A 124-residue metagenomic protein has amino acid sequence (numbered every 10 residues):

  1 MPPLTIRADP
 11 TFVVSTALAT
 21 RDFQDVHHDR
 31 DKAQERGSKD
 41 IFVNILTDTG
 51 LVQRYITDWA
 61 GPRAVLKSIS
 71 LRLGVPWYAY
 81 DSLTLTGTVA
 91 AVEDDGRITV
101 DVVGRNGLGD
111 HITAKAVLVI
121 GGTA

Functional and structural regions predicted by a protein language model:
M1-R63: Hot-dog-fold acyl-thioester-processing enzymes
M1-T5, W77-A124: HotDog/MaoC-like acyl-thioester-processing domains
V13-V14, V26, V43, V52 (+5 more regions): Extended aliphatic helical segments
A33-S38, R72, V117-G121: Short C-terminal domain-edge/linker segments immediately following a structured domain
I56-L85: Mid-chain, well-packed structural core segment of small domains
